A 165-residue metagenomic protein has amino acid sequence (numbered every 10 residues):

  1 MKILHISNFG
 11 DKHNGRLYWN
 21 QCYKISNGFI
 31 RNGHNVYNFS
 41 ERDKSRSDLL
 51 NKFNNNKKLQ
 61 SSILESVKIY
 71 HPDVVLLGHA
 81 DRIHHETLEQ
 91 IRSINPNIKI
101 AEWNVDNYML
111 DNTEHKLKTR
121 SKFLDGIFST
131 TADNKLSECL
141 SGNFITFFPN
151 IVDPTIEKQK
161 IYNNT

Functional and structural regions predicted by a protein language model:
M1, K158-T165: Nucleotide-sugar donor-binding and catalytic loop/hinge architecture of NDP-sugar-dependent glycosyltransferases
H5, F9, G15-S141, P154-K158: Extended catalytic core of nucleotide-activated donor transferases of GT-like folds
I145-I161: Short, flexible helix-coil linker/hinge segments at the edges of structured domains or between repeats
